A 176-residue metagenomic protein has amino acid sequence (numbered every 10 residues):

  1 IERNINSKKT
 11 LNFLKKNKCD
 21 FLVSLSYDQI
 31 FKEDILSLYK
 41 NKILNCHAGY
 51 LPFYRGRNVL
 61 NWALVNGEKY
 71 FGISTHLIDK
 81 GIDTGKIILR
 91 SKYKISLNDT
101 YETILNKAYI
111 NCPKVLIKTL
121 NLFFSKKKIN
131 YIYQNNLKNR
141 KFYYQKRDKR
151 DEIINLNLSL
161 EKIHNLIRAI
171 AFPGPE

Functional and structural regions predicted by a protein language model:
I1-E176: One-carbon transfer enzymes
